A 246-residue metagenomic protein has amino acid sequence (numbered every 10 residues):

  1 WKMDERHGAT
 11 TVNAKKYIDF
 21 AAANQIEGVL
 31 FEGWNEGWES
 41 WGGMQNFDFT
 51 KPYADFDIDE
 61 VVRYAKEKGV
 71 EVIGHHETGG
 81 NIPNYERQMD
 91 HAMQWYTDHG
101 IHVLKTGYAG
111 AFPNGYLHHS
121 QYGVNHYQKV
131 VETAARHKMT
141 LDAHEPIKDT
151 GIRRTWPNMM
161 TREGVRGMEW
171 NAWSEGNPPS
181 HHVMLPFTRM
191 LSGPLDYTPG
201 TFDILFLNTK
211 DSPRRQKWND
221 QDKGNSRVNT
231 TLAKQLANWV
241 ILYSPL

Functional and structural regions predicted by a protein language model:
W1-N24: An acidic-aromatic substrate-binding cleft motif
E5-A9, H118, N225, N229: Conserved aromatic-histidine-acidic binding/catalytic patches
E32-D222: Aromatic- and carboxylate-enriched substrate-binding clefts and catalytic-loop regions of carbohydrate-active enzymes
S212-L246: Glycine-rich, aromatic-lined ligand/substrate-binding cores of catalytic and carbohydrate-binding domains
